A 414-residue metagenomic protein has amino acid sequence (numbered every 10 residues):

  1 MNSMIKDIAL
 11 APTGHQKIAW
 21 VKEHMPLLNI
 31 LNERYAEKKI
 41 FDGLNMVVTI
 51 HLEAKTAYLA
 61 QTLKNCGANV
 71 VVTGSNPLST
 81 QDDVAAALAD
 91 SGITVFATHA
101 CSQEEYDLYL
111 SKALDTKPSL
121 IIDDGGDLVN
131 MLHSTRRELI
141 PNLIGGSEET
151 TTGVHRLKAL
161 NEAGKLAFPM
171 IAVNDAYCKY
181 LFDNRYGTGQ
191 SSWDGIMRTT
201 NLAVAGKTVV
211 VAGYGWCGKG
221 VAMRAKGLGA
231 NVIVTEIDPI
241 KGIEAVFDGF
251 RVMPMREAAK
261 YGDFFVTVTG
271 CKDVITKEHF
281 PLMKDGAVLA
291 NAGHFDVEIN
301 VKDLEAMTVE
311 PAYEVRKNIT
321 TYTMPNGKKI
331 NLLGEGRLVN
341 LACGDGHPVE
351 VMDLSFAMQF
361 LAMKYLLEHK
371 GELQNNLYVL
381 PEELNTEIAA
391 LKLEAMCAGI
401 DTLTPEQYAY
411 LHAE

Functional and structural regions predicted by a protein language model:
N2-F41, V72-T80, A85-K207: Glycine/serine-rich phosphate-binding loop and adjoining beta1-alpha1 elements at the start of nucleotide-handling
I5-L10, Q16, N29, Y35-A36 (+8 more regions): Ligand-binding pocket scaffold of soluble enzyme catalytic domains
P12-M25, F41-N45, E53, F168-G206 (+1 more regions): Adenosine-phosphate binding glycine-rich loop
I50-A68, D183, G187-Y261, T267-K272: Glycine-rich phosphate/diphosphate-binding loop of Rossmann-like nucleotide-binding domains
G67-N69, I93, E138-P141, G229-A230 (+2 more regions): A short helix->loop->beta-strand "cap" motif at the edges of active sites that frequently abuts
G74, L120-D124, R137-T152, C271 (+3 more regions): ADP-ribose/adenylate-binding Rossmann-like module
L114-D115, V204, R256-G262, F280-K284: A short, aliphatic-rich alpha-helical micro-motif
